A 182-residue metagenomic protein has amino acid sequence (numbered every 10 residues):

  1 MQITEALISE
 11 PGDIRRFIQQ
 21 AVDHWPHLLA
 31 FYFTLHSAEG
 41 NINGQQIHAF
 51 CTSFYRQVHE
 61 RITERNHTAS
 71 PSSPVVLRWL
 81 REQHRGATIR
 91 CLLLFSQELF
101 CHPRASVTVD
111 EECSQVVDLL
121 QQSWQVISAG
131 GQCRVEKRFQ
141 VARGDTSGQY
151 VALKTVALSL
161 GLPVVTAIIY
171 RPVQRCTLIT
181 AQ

Functional and structural regions predicted by a protein language model:
M1, A38-N41, Q83-A87, G130: Generic structural signal for short, solvent-exposed loop/turn connectors between secondary structure elements
M1-W25, Q97-Q182: Catalytic "initiation/cleavage/transfer" segments centered on a nucleophilic residue and adjacent nucleic-acid-engaging
L7, N43-I47, S96: Alpha-helix initiation/capping motif
I18-R81: Signature for HUH/AEP ssDNA processing cores
Y32, T88, C133-V135: A structural signal for short, well-ordered beta-strand segments and their strand-loop junctions that often border
Q45-H48, L92-L93, R104-S106: Surface-exposed beta-strand edges and their flanking turn/coil or helix-capping segments
V75-C101: Histidine-centered divalent-metal-coordination microenvironment in nucleic-acid enzymes
